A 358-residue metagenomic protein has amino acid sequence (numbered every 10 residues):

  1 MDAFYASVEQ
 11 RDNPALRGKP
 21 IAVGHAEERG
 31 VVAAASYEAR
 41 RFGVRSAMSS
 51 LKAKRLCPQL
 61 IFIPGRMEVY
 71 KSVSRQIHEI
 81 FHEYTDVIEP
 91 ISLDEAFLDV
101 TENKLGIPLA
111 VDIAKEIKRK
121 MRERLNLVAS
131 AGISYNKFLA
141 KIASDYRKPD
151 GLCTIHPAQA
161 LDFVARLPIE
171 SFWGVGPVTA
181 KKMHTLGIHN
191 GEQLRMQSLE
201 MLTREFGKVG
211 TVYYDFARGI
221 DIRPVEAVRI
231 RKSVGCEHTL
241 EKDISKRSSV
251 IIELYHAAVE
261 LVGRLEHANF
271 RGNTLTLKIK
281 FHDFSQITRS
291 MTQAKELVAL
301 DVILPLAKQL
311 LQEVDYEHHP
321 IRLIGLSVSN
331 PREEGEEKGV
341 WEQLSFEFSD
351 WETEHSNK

Functional and structural regions predicted by a protein language model:
M1-E205, G210-T211, V328, R332-E336 (+1 more regions): Gly/Gly-Pro- and Ser/Thr-rich, intrinsically disordered tail segments characteristic of DNA damage-repair and tolerance
I91-E95, S134-K137, F270-T274, H319-L323: Short Gly/Ser/Thr- and Asp/Glu-enriched loop/turn motifs at secondary-structure junctions
V128-S130, T276, L323-G325: Residues at or immediately flanking beta-strands
S171, T179-I321, N330-E352, N357: DNA-contacting surface of Y-family translesion DNA polymerases
